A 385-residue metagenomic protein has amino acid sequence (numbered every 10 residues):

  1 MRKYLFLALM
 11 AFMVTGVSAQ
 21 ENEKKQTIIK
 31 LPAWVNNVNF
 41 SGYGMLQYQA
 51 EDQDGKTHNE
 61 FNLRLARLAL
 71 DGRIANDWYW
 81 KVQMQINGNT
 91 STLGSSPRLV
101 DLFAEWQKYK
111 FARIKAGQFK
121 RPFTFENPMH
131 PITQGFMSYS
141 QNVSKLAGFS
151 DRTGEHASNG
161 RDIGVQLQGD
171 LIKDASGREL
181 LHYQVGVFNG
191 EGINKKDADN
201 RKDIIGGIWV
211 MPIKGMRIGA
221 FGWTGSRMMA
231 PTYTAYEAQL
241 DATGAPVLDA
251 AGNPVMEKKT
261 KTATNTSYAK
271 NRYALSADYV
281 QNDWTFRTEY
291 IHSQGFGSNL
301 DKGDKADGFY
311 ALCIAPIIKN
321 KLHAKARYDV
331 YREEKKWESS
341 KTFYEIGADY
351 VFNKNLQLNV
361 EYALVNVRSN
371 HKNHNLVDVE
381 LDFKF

Functional and structural regions predicted by a protein language model:
M1-M45: N-terminal periplasmic/intermembrane-space "pro-region" immediately following the signal or transit peptide
R2, E21-K24, I114, E257 (+2 more regions): Generic cytosolic/nucleocytoplasmic N-terminal low-complexity/intrinsically disordered segments
Y4-L5, E23-T27, A69, I291 (+2 more regions): Residue-level detector of intrinsically disordered/flexible regions characterized by low predicted structural confidence
T27-G190, A198-I205, W209-I218, L312-P316 (+2 more regions): Outer membrane beta-barrel
L46, R121, N194, W223 (+1 more regions): Short, electropositive, low-hydrophobicity segments enriched in small/polar residues
Q53-K56, A75, F103-Q107, Q118 (+3 more regions): Outer-membrane beta-barrel pore domains
G154, K195, T264: Charge-dense, low-complexity intrinsically disordered segments
G186-K195, A230-T232, Y236: Active-site-proximal beta-alpha loop/turn segments in soluble metabolic enzymes
